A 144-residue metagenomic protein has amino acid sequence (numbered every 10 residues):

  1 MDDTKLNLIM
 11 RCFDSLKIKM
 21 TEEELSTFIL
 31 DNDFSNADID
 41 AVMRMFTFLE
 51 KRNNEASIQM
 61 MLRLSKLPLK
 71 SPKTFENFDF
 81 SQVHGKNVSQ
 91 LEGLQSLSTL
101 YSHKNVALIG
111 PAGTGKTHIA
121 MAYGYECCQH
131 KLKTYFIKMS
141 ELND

Functional and structural regions predicted by a protein language model:
D14-K70: Interdomain "pre-motor" coupling segment immediately N-terminal to P-loop NTPase/helicase cores
K73-L97: N-terminal pre-Walker A segment at the start of P-loop NTPase domains
S89-Y101, I109, Y123: P-loop NTPase catalytic core of nucleic-acid-dependent motor ATPases
Y101-H103, H130: Short loop/turn elements that form and flank the Walker-type P-loop nucleotide-binding site in RecA-like NTPase cores
H103-I119: Walker A/P-loop nucleotide-binding motif
G124-I137: Post-Walker A helix-loop "phosphate-sensing" segment adjacent to the P-loop in P-loop NTPases
I137-D144: A short hydrophobic beta-strand->loop->alpha-helix junction that borders the nucleotide-binding pocket of P-loop NTPases
